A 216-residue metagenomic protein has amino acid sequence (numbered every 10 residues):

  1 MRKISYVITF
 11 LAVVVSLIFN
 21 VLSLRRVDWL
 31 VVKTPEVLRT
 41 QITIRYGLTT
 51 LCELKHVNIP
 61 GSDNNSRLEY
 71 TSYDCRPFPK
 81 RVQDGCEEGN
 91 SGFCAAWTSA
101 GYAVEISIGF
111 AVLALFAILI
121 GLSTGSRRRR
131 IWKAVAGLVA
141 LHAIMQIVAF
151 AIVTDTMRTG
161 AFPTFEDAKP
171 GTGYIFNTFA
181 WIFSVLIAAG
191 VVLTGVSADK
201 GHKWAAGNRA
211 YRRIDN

Functional and structural regions predicted by a protein language model:
M1-V31, W97-T156, N177-D199: Signature of small four-pass
R2, D84-A103, A161-N177: Juxtamembrane membrane-interface segments at transmembrane-helix boundaries in membrane proteins
S23-G101: A surface-exposed beta-alpha-beta supersecondary segment
L38-T50, E166-I182: Individual transmembrane alpha-helices with interfacial aromatic-anchor signatures
H56-D74, M157-P163, L186-D199: Juxtamembrane/interfacial segments around transmembrane helices
D155, F165, I175, W204-G207: Generic N-terminal leader/processing signal
G201-N216: Non-transmembrane, juxtamembrane loop and terminal tail segments of multi-pass eukaryotic membrane proteins
